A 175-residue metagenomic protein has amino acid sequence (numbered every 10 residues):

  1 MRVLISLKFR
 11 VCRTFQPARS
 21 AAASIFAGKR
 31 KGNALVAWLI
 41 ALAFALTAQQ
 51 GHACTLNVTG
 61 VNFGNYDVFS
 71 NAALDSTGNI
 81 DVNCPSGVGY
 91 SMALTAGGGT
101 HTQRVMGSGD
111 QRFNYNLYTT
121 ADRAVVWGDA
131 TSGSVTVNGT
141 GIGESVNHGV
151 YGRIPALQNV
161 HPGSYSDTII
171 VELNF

Functional and structural regions predicted by a protein language model:
M1-K31: N-terminal secretory signal peptides that target proteins for export/translocation
L4, C12, A37, M106 (+1 more regions): N-terminal non-cleavable signal-anchor helices
R13, L46-Q49: Intrinsic low-complexity/disordered segments
V36-T47: Bacterial N-terminal signal peptides
Q50-G109, T136-F175: N-terminal small/polar-rich segments of proteins
T95-G97, N116-T120: Predominantly extracellular/luminal cell-surface or secreted proteins
Q111-L117, V126-W127: Extracellular/luminal ectodomains and secreted, surface-exposed scaffolds of diverse proteins
D122, V126-G143: Extracellular beta-sheet repeat scaffolds used for adhesion and glycan interaction
